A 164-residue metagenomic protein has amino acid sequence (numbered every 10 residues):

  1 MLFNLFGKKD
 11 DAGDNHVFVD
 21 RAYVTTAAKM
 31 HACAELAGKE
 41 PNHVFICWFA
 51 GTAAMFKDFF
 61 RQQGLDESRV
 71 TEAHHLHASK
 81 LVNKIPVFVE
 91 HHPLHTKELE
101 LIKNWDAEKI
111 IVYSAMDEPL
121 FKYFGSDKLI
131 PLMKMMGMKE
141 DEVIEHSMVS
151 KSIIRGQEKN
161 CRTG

Functional and structural regions predicted by a protein language model:
M1-H31: Glycine-rich phosphate-binding "P-loop"
M1-L5, M138, V143-G164: C-terminal, charge/polar-rich interaction regions
V24-E35, A50-V82: A short, well-structured beta->alpha microelement
L36-F56, V149-S150: Conserved strand-helix element at the start of the C-terminal RecA-like helicase core
I46-T52, T71-H75, V87-P93, Y113-M116: Structural motif
G51-K57, T96, E118-K122: Short, charged/polar "capping" segments at the starts of alpha-helices and the immediately preceding loops
L81-V89, K103: A short beta-strand element within the Helicase C-terminal
E100-S147: Conserved segment of the helicase C-terminal RecA-like domain
